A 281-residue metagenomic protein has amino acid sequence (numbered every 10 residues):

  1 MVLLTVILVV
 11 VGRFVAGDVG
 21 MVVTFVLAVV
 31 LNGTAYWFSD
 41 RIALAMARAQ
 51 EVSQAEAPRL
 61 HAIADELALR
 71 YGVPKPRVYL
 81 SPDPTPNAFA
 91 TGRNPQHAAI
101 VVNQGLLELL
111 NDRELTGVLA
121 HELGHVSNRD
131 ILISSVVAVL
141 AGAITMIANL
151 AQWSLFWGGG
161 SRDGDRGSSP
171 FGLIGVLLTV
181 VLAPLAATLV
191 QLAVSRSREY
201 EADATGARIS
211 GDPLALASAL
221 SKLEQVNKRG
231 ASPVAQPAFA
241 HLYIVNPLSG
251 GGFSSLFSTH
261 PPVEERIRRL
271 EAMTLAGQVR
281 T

Functional and structural regions predicted by a protein language model:
M1-V2, G20-T24, N32-G172, L185-T281: Polar-ligand-bearing catalytic/cofactor-coordination segments of membrane-embedded or membrane-tethered inner-membrane
M1-V9: The first (N-terminal) embedded transmembrane alpha-helix
L8-G20: Short, hydrophobic transmembrane alpha-helix segments
F14-V15, L173-I174, L178, Q191-L192: Short, flexible segments with low predicted structural confidence
A138, V176, V180-V181: Hydrophobic alpha-helical transmembrane segments of integral membrane proteins, especially lipid-exposed positions
